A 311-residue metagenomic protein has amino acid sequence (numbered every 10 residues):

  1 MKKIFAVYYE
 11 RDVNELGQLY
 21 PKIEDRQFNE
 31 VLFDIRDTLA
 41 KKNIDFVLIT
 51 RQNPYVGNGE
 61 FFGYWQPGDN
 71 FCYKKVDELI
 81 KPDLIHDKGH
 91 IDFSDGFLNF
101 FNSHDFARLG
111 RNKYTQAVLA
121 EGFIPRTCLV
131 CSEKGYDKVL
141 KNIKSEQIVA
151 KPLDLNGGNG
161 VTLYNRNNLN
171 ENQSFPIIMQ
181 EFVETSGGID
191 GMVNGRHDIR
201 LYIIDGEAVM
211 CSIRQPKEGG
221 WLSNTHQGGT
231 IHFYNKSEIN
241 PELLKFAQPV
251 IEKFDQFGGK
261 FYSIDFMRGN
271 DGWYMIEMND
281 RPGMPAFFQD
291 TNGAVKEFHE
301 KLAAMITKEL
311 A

Functional and structural regions predicted by a protein language model:
M1-A6: Extreme N-terminal starter segment of soluble prokaryotic enzymes
V7-E24: Short glycine-rich His-centered loop
I23-C131: Conserved N-proximal alpha/beta basic substrate-recognition cap immediately N-terminal to, or forming the N-lobe
I91-F97, N102-M192, L244: Active-site nucleotide/adenylate-binding loops and adjacent lid/helix of ATP-dependent enzymes
I148, V209-M210, Y274-E277: Protein kinase-like catalytic core scaffold
G157-E238: Phosphate-binding site of ATP-dependent enzymes
R200-L201, S263-D265: Short, surface-exposed charged micro-motifs
P241, D255-F261, R268-A311: C-terminal active-site "lid" helix and adjoining low-complexity regulatory extension at the edge of ATP-using catalytic
